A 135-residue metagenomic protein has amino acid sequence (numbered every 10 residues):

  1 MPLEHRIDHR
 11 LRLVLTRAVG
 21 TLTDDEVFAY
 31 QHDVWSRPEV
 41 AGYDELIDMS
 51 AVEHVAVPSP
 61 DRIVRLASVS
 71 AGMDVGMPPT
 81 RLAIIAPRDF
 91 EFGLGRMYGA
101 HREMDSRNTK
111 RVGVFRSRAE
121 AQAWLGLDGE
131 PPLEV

Functional and structural regions predicted by a protein language model:
M1-V135: Amphipathic, Lys/Arg-enriched alpha-helical "gate/interface" segment within cytosolic domains that mediates
